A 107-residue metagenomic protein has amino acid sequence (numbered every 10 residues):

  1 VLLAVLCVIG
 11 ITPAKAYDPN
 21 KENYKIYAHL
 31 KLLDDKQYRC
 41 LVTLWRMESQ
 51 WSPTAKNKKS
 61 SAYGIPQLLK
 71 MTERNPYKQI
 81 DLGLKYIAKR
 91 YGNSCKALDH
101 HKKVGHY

Functional and structural regions predicted by a protein language model:
V1-P19: N-terminal prepro-regions of secreted/extracellular proteins
C7, L32-D35, R74, A88: Short N-terminal micro-motifs specific to bacterial/archaeal maturation and metal-cluster initiation sites
P13-W51: Export/targeting segments at the very N-terminus of extracytoplasmic proteins
T43, K56-Y107: Catalytic and binding regions of secreted/periplasmic enzymes and modules that target cell-wall glycans
